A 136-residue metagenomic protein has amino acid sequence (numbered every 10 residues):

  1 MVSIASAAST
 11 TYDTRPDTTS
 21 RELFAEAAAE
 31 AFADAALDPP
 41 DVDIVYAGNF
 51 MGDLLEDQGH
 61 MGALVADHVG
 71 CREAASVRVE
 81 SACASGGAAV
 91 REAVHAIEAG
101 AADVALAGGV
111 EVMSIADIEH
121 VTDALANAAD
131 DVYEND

Functional and structural regions predicted by a protein language model:
M1-R21, E30, D131-N135: Condensing-enzyme catalytic core mediating Claisen C-C bond formation in acyl metabolism
M1-S3, V42-D43, A101: Loop/turn elements at helix/coil->beta-strand transitions in domains of secreted/extracellular proteins
S6-A8, A105-E111: Short beta-strand segments
A8-E26, G52, V77-A88: Active-site pocket-shaping loop/turn-to-helix segments
A29-D43: Phosphate/pyrophosphate-binding loops at sites that engage ATP/ADP/AMP, CoA/4′-phosphopantetheine, polyphosphate
Y46-N49: Acidic helix-start/capping segments at beta-turn-to-alpha-helix junctions
M51, E111-V112: Short glycine-rich anion-binding loops that position phosphate/pyrophosphate groups of nucleotides and phosphorylated
G52-V104, A116-D117, V121-A129, E134-D136: Conserved catalytic cysteine-centered active-site region of acyl-thioester-dependent Claisen-condensing enzymes
